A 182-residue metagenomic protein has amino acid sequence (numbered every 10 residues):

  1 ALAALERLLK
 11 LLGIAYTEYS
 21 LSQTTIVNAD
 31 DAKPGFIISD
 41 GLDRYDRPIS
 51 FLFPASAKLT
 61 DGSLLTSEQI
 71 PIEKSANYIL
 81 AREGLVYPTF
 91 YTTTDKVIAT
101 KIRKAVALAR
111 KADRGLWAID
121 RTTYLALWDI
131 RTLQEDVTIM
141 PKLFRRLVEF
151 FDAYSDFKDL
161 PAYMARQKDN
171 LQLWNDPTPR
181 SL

Functional and structural regions predicted by a protein language model:
A1-L182: Small beta-barrel nucleic-acid-binding modules, primarily SNase/OB-fold domains and secondarily Tudor-like barrels
